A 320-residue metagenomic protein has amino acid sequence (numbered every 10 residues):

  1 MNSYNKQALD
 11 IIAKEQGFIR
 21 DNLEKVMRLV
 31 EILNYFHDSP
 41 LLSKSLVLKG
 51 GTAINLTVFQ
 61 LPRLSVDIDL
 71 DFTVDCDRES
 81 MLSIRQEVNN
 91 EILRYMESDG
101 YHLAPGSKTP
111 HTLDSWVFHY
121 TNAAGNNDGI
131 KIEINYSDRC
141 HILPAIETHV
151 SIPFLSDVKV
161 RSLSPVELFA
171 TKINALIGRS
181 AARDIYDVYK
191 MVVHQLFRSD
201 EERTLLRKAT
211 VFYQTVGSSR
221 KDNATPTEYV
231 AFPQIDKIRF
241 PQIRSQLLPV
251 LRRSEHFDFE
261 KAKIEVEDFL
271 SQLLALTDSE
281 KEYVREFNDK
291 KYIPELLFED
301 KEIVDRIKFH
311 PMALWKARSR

Functional and structural regions predicted by a protein language model:
M1-L46, L56-P62, V66-I68, F72-R320: Structured mid-to-C-terminal alpha-helical surface segments
G51: Active-site glycine-centered loops adjacent to acidic/histidine catalytic or metal-binding residues that shape
